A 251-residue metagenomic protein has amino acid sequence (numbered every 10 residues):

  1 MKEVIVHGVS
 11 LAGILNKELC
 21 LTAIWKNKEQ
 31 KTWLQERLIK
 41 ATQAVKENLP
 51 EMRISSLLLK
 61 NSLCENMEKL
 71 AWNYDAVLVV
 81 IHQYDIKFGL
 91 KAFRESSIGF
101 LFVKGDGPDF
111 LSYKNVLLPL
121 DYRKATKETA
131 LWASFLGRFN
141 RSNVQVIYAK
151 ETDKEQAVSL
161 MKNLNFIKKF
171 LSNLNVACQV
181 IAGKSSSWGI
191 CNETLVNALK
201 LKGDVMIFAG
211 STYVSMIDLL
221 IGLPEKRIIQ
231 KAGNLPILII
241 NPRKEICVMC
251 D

Functional and structural regions predicted by a protein language model:
M1-W33, N115-I181, K231: Small/aliphatic-rich secondary-structure junction motif
G8, T42, M67, A133 (+3 more regions): Aromatic/hydrophobic pocket-lining residues that form π-stacking "cages" and hydrophobic walls in ligand
E36-R37, M161-L164, L220-R227: Charged helix-capping and loop-helix junction motifs
A41-S55: A glycine-rich helix N-cap at a beta->alpha junction
R53-S56, C178-V180: Rossmann-fold cofactor-recognition segment
L58-N66, S185-E193: Charged docking surfaces used in two-component/phosphorelay signaling
E65-F110, A198-M249: Gly/Ser-rich helix-loop-strand patches that form or flank binding pockets for ribonucleotide-derived cofactors
T129-A130, E155-S159, N192-E193, D218-L219 (+1 more regions): Short, well-ordered secondary-structure micro-motifs
